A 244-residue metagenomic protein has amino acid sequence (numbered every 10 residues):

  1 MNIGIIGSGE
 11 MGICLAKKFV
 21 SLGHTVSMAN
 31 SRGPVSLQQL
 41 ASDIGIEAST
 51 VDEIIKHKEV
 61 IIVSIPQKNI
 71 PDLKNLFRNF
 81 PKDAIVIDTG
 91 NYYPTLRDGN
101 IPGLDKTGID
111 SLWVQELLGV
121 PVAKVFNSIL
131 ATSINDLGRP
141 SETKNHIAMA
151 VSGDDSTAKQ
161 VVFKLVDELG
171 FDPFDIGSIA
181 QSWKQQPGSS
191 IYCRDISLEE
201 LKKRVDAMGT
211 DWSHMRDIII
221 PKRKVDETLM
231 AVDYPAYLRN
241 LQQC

Functional and structural regions predicted by a protein language model:
M1-D43: NAD(P)+-binding Rossmann beta1-loop-alpha1 motif at the extreme N-terminus of oxidoreductases
D43-E47, L104-D105, P140-T143, Y192-R194: Short, hinge-like loop/turn segments at secondary-structure boundaries
G45-I85, N91-L96: Rossmann-like NAD(P)-binding element
A48, I87-D88, P121-N127, F174-I176: General beta-strand structural signal in soluble alpha/beta enzymes
G90-T132, L137-P140: Rossmann-fold NAD(P)-binding glycine/threonine-rich loop
I147-C244: Active-site-lining helix/loop region of Rossmann-like oxidoreductase modules
